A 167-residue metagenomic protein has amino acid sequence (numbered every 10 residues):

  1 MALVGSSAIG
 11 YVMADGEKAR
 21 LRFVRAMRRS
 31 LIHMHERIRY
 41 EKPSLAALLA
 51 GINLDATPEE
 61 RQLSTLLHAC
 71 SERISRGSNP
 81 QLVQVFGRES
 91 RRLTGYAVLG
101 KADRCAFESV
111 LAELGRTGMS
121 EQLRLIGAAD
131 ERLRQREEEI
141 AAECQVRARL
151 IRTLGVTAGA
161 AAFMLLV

Functional and structural regions predicted by a protein language model:
M1-I9, E138-V167: Bilayer-spanning, highly hydrophobic alpha-helical transmembrane segments
M1-S75: Juxtamembrane/interface alpha-helical elements of multi-pass membrane proteins
L3-A14, L66, G87, A106 (+3 more regions): General secondary-structure edge motif
D15, A19-R22, R37, I74 (+5 more regions): Non-transmembrane, amphipathic alpha-helical segments
H33, R92, R132, R136: Solvent-exposed, charged/polar functional surfaces in cytosolic regulatory/catalytic domains
K42-G115: Glycine- and small-hydrophobic-enriched helix-loop-helix hairpins
S109-V156: Membrane-interface, cytosolic juxtamembrane amphipathic helix immediately N-terminal to a transmembrane helix, enriched
